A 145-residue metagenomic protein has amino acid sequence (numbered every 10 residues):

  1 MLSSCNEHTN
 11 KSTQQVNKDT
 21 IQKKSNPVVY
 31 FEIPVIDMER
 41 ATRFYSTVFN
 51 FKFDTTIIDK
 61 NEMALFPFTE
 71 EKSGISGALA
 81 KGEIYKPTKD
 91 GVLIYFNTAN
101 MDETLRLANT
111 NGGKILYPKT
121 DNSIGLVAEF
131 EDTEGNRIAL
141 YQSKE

Functional and structural regions predicted by a protein language model:
L2-S4: C-terminal motif of bacterial Sec signal peptides marking the signal peptidase cleavage site
N6-N26, Y30-I33, D54-I57, L105-E145: Vicinal oxygen chelate
Q22-V28, E32-G74, T110: Core segments of cupin and vicinal oxygen chelate
E62-A64, V92, L126-A128: Short beta-strand micro-motifs in enzyme catalytic cores
K72, Y85-K86: Active-site/binding-pocket entry motifs
P87-A108: Mid-chain, well-packed structural core segment of small domains
